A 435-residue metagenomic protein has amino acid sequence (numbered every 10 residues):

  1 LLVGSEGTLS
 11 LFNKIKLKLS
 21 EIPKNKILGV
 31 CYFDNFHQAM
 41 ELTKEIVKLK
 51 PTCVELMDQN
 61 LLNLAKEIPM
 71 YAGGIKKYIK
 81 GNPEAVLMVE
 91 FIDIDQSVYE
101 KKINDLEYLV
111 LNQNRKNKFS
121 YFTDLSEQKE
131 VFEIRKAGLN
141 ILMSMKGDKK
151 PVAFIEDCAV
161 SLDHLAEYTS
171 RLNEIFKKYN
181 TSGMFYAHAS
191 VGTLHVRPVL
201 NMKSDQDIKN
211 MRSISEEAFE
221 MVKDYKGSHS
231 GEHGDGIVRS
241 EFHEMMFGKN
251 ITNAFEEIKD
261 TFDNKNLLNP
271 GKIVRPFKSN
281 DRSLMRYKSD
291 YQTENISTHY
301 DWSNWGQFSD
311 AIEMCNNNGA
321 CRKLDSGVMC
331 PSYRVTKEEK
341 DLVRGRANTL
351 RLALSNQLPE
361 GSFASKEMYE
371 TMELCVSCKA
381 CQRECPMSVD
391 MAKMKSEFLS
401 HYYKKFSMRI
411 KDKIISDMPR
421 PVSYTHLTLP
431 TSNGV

Functional and structural regions predicted by a protein language model:
L1-L11, K44-K77, R115, Y121-L139 (+6 more regions): Conserved alpha/beta core surface patches that mediate binding of polyanionic ligands
L1-T43, K48, L267-V274, S279-G306: FAD-binding subdomain of flavoenzyme oxidoreductases
K24-Y32, K150-V160: Short glycine-/aliphatic-rich beta-strand segments at the starts of folded cytosolic domains
A39, V54, L165-L172, T181-R239 (+8 more regions): Extended, hydrophobic alpha-helical segments in both membrane/secreted and soluble proteins
P51-D148, V343-L350, A380-S423: Terminal amphipathic helices with adjacent charged low-complexity linkers/tails
L64-I79, K129-L139, H195-M211, R239-T252 (+1 more regions): Short glycine/threonine-rich loop-to-helix capping motif typified by GTGT followed within a few residues by an Asp-Pro
M285-N318, K323-S423: Ferredoxin-type iron-sulfur electron-transfer modules in oxidoreductases and energy-metabolism complexes
T425-P430: Conserved small/polar residues in nucleotide/adenosyl-binding loops
